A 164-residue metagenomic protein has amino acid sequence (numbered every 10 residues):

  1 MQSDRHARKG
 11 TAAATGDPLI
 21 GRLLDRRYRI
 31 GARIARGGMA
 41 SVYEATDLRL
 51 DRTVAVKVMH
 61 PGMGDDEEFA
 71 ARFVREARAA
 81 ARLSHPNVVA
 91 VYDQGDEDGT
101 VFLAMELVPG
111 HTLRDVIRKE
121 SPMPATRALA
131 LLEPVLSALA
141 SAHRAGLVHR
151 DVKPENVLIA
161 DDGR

Functional and structural regions predicted by a protein language model:
I30-G37, V42: Protein kinase glycine-rich loop
A35, R75, S84-N87, T100: Flexible N-lobe loop architecture of eukaryotic-like protein kinase catalytic domains
T46-T53: Conserved N-lobe loop of protein kinases adjacent to the ATP-binding glycine-rich P-loop
H60-R82: AlphaC helix of the eukaryotic protein kinase fold
Q94: Activation-segment/catalytic-loop signature of the eukaryotic protein kinase fold
D98-T112, V116: Conserved short submotifs of the Hanks-type protein kinase catalytic core that shape the nucleotide-binding pocket
L131-L132: Activation segment signature within eukaryotic-like protein kinase domains
V135-L147: Protein kinase catalytic-loop region centered on the HRD/HxD motif
